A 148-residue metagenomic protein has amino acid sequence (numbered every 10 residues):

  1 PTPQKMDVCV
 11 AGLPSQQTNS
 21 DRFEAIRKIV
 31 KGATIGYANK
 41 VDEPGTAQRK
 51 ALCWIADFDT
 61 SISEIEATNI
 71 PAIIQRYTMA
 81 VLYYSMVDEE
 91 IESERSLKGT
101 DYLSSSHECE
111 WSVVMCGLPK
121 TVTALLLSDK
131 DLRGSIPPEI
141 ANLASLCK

Functional and structural regions predicted by a protein language model:
P1-K148: Plant-biased, solvent-exposed loop and capping regions within N-terminal extracellular ligand-binding ectodomains
